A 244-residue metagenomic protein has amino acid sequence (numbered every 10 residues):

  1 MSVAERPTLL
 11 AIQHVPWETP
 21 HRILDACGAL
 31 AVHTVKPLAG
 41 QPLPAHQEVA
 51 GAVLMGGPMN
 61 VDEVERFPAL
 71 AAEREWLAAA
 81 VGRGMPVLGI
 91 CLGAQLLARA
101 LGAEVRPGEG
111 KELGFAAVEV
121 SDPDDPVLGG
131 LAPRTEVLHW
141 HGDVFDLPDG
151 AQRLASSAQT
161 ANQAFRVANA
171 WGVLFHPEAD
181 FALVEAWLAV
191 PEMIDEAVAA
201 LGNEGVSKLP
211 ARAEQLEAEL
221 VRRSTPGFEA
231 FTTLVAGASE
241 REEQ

Functional and structural regions predicted by a protein language model:
M1-R83, D195-Q244: N-terminal beta1-alpha1 cap of cysteine-dependent amidohydrolase-like domains
V3-I12, V120-Q244: Amide-donor transfer/coupling interface in amidating biosynthetic enzymes
P20-R22, E63-E65, A98-A100, D149 (+1 more regions): Short glycine-/acidic-enriched loop or helix-start segments at secondary-structure transitions that form or flank
A31-H33, E104, E136, Q152: Conserved beta-strand segments of alpha/beta enzyme cores
K36-A39, P107, H139, A155: Short loop/edge segments at beta-strand edges and connector loops that shape dinucleotide/nucleotide cofactor-binding
A39-P44, L113, F145, A161-N162: A short acidic, often aromatic-flanked loop/helix-cap motif at beta-alpha or helix-coil junctions that lines enzyme
L54-D125: Cysteine-nucleophile active-site neighborhood
